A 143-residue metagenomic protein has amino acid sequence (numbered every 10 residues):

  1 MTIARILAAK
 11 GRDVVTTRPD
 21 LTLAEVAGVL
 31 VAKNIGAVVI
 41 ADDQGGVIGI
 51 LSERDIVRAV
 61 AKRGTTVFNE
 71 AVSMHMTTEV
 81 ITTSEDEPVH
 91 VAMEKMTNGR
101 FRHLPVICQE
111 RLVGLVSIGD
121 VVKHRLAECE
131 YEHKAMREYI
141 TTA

Functional and structural regions predicted by a protein language model:
M1-R12, S52-I81, P88-T97, I118-A143: Tandem CBS (Bateman) regulatory domains
T2-P19, A41-G46: Short, charged helix-to-loop "capping" segments that act as catalytic/coupling loops
T16-N34, I40-A41, T82-R100, I107: The conserved cystathionine-beta-synthase
L21-K33, K62-M74, E110: Short, charge-rich amphipathic segments
L30-K33, V38-R54, M96, L104-G119: A glycine-centered beta-loop-beta connector
